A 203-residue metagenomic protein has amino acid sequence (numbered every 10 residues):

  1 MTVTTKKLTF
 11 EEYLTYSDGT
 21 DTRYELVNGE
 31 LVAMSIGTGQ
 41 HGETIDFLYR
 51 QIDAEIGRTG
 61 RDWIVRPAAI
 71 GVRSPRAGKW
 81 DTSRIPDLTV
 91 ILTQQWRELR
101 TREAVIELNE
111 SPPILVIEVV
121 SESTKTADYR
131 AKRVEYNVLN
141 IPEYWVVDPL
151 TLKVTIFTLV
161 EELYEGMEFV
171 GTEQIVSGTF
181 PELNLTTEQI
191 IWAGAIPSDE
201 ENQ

Functional and structural regions predicted by a protein language model:
M1-Q203: Gly/Pro/Ser/Thr-rich low-complexity, intrinsically disordered segments predominantly at protein N-termini
